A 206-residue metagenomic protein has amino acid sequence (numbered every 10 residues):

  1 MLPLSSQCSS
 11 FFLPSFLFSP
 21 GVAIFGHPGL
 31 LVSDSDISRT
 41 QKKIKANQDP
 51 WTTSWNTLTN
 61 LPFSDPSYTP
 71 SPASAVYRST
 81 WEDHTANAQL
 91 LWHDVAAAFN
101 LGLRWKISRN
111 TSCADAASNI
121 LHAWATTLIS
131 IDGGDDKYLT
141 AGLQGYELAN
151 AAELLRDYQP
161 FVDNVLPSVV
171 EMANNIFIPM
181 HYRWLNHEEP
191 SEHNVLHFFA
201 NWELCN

Functional and structural regions predicted by a protein language model:
M1-A23: Fungal secretory targeting signals
P20-E189, H197: Extracellular glycan-targeting catalytic surfaces
H193: Helical hydrophobic small-molecule/effector-binding pocket
F198-E203: Internal, conserved structured core segments that host functional sites
